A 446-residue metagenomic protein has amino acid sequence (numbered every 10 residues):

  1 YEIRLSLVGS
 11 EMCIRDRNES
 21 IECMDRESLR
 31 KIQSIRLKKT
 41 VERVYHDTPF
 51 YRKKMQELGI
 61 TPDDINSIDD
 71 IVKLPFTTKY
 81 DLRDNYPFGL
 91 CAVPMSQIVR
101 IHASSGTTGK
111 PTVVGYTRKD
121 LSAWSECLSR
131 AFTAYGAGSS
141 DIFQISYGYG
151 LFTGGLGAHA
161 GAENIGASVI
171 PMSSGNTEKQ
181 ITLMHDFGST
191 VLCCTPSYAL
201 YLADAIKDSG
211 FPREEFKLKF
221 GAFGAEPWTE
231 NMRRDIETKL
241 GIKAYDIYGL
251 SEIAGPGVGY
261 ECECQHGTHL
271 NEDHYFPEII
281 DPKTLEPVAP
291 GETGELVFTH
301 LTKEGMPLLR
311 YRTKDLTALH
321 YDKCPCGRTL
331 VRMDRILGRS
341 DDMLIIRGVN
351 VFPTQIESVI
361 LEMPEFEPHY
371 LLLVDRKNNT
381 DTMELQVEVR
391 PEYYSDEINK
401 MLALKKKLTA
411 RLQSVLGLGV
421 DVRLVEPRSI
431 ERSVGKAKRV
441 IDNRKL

Functional and structural regions predicted by a protein language model:
Y1-E11: Positively charged, low-complexity/disordered segments
S10, R15-A103, T108-E126, R130-A134 (+6 more regions): Nucleotide 5′-phosphate-binding alpha/beta core
V44, S104-T107, F143, L192 (+4 more regions): Conserved S/T- and glycine-rich ATP-binding loop of Class I adenylate-forming
R118-A131, I142-Y201: AMP-binding/adenylate-forming
I142, S209-W228: Conserved helix-loop-beta element of the AMP-binding
L192, T302-L418, G435: AMP-binding/adenylate-forming catalytic core of the ANL superfamily
Y198-K217, R234-K239: Adenylate-forming
K219, W228-K323: Conserved AMP-binding/adenylate-forming
